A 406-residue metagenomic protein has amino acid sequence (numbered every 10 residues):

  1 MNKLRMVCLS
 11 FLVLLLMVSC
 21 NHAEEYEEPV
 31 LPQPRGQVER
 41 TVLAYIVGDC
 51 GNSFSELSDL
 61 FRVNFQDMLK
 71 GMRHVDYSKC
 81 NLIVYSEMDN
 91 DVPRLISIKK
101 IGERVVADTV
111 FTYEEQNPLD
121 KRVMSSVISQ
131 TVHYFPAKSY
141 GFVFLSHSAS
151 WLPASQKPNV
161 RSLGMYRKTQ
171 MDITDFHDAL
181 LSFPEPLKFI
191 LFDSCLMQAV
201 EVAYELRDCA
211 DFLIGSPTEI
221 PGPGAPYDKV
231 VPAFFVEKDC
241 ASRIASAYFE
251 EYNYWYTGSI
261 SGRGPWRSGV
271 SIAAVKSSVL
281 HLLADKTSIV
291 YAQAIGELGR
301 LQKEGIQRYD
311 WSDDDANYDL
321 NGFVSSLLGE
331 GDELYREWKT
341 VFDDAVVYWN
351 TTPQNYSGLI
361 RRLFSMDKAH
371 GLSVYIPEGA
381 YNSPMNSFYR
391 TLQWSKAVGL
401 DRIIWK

Functional and structural regions predicted by a protein language model:
M1-S19: Sec-dependent bacterial lipoprotein signal peptides
L16-E39, I376-E378: Bacterial Sec-dependent N-terminal signal peptides
Y26-P29, S53-R73, K121-H133, A199-V200 (+1 more regions): Short alpha-helical segments and helix-capping/turn motifs at coil-helix boundaries
E28-V30, H133, K157-K406: Terminal, contiguous helix-loop blocks that mediate binding/assembly
P34-R62, Q66, E87-D91, E114-E115 (+4 more regions): Cell-envelope and extracellular/periplasmic
V38-T41, D76-L82, P136-G141, P184-F189 (+1 more regions): Loop/turn elements at helix/coil->beta-strand transitions in domains of secreted/extracellular proteins
Y45, E56-R122: Glycan-recognition patch characteristic of GH18 chitinases/ENGases and related GlcNAc/peptidoglycan-binding proteins
E87-D108, Q116-F183, S194-C195, V200 (+1 more regions): Catalytic-core segments of thiol-dependent peptidases
